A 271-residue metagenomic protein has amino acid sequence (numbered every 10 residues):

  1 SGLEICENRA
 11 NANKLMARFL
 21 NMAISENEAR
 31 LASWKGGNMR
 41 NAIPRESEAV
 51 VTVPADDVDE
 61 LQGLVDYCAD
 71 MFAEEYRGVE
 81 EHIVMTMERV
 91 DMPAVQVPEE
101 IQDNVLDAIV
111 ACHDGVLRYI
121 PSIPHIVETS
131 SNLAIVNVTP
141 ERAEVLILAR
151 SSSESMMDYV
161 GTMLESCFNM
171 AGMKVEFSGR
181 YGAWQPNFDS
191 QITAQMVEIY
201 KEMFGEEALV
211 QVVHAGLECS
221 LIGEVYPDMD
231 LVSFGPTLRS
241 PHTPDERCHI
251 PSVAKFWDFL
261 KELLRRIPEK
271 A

Functional and structural regions predicted by a protein language model:
S1-G2, G182, L238-P241: A short, flexible beta-alpha/helix-coil linker loop
S1-R150: Midchain, well-structured core segments that form catalytic/ion-binding scaffolds
R9-E26, V58, I101-V110, L117-Y119 (+6 more regions): His/Asp/Glu-rich mid-to-C-terminal helical/loop segments that flank catalytic regions of hydrolases
N13-K35, P186-M229: Active-site-adjacent substrate-binding region of metalloamidase/peptidase-like peptide-processing proteins
I24, Q62, D66-A73, E165-N169 (+3 more regions): Class I S-adenosyl-L-methionine
R40-V50, A94-Q96, E100, Q185-E198 (+1 more regions): Short glycine/threonine-rich loop-to-helix capping motif typified by GTGT followed within a few residues by an Asp-Pro
P121, E128-A143, V197-L264: Zn-dependent metallopeptidase/amidohydrolase metal-coordination segment
I126-A215: Substrate-recognition/cap regions that form aromatic- and gly/pro-loop-enriched pockets for small-molecule ligands
